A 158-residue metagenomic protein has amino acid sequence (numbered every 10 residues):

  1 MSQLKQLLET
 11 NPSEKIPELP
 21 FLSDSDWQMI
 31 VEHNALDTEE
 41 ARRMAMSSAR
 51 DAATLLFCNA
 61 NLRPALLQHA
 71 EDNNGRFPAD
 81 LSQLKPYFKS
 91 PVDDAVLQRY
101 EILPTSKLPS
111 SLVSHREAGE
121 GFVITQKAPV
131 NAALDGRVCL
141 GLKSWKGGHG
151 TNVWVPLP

Functional and structural regions predicted by a protein language model:
M1-P158: Low-complexity, acidic interaction segments enriched in glycine
